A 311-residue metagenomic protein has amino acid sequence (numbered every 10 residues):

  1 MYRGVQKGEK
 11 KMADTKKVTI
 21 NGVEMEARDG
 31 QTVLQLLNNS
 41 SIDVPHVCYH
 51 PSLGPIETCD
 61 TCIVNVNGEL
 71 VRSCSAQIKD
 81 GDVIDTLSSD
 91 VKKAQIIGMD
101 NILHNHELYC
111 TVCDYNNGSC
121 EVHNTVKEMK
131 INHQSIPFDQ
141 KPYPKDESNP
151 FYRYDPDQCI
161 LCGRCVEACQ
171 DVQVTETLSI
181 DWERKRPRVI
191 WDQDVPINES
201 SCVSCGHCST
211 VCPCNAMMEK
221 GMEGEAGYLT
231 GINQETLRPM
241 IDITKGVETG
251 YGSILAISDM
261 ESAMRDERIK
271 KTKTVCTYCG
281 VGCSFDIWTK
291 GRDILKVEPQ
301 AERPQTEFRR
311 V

Functional and structural regions predicted by a protein language model:
Y2-G8, M12-P144, G282-F285, K290 (+2 more regions): Signature of N-terminal electron-transfer/Fe-S-associated modules in redox systems
S52-L53, K271-C276, G280: Structured beta-strand/loop patches that form or line metal/cofactor-binding pockets in enzymes
D60-T61, G68-S204, T210, C214-T274: Fe-S ferredoxin-like electron-transfer domains and their immediately adjacent linker/connector regions across
V174, C205-H207, P213, G280-C283 (+2 more regions): Short, well-ordered loop/turn elements at secondary-structure boundaries
E248-D259, A263-D266, W288-V311: Cofactor-/ligand-binding subdomain signature composed of acidic, glycine-rich, tryptophan-containing flexible loops
